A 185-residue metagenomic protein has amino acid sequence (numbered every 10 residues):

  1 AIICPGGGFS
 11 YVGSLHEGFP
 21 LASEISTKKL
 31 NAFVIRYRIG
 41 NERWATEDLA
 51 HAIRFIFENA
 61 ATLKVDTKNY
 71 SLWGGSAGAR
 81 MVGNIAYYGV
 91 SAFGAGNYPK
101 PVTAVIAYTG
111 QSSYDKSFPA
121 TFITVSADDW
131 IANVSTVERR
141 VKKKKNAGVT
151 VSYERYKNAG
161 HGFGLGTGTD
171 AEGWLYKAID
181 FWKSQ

Functional and structural regions predicted by a protein language model:
A1-G7, F122: Short beta-strand element of the alpha/beta-hydrolase
P5-S10, S76, A127: Active-site glycine-rich loops that stabilize anionic/oxyanionic intermediates across multiple enzyme folds
G13-S14, V34-D66, G168-D170: Catalytic nucleophile-loop/oxyanion-hole region of alpha/beta-hydrolase and closely related hydrolase-like folds
S14-F33: Short amphipathic alpha-helix adjacent to the substrate-entry channel of hydrolases
H51-F118: Primarily recognizes the serine-hydrolase "nucleophile elbow" in alpha/beta-hydrolase and SGNH/GDSL folds
F122-V125, D129: Short beta-strand/loop motif that positions the catalytic acidic residue of the alpha/beta-hydrolase fold
W130-R139: Conserved alpha/beta-hydrolase "acid-adjacent" motif
A147-Q185: C-terminal catalytic histidine-bearing segment of alpha/beta-hydrolase fold enzymes
